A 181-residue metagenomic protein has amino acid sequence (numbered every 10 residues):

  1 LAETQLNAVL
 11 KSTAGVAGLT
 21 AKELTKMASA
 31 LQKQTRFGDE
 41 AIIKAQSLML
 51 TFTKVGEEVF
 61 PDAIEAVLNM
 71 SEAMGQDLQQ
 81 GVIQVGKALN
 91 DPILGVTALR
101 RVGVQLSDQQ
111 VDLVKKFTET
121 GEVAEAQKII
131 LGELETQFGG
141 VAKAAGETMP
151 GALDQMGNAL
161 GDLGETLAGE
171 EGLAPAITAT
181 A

Functional and structural regions predicted by a protein language model:
L1-K33, K44-T51, D62-E72, Q80-A142 (+2 more regions): Small-residue helix-packing and pore-constriction motifs in hydrophobic alpha-helices
G38: Non-catalytic beta/alpha edge segments that cap or flank active sites
F52-G56: The substrate-binding groove and active-site-proximal loops of carbohydrate-active enzymes, especially glycoside
G75: Surface-exposed receptor/substrate recognition regions of extracellular proteins
